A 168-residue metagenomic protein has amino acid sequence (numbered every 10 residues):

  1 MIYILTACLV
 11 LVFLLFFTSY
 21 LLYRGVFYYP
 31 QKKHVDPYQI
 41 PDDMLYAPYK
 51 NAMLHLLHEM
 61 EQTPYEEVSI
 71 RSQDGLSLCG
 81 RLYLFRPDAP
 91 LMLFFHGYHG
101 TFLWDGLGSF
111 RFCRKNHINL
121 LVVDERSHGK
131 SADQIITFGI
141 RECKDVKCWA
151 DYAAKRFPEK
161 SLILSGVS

Functional and structural regions predicted by a protein language model:
M1-L11: Feature marks short, highly hydrophobic, charge-poor N-terminal signal-anchor/signal peptide-like helices that anchor
V10-I70: An N-terminal hydrophobic leader/cap segment in hydrolases
S72-L84: A short loop-to-beta-strand scaffold at the N-terminal edge of the catalytic core in hydrolase folds
A89-G97: Short beta-strand element of the alpha/beta-hydrolase
H96, S165-S168: Conserved alpha/beta-hydrolase "nucleophile elbow" surrounding the catalytic nucleophile
G97-G108, L120: Serine-hydrolase catalytic-loop signature spanning alpha/beta hydrolases and amidase-signature enzymes
F110-A132: Conserved alpha/beta-hydrolase
I136-F157, I163: Alpha/beta-hydrolase active-site loop
